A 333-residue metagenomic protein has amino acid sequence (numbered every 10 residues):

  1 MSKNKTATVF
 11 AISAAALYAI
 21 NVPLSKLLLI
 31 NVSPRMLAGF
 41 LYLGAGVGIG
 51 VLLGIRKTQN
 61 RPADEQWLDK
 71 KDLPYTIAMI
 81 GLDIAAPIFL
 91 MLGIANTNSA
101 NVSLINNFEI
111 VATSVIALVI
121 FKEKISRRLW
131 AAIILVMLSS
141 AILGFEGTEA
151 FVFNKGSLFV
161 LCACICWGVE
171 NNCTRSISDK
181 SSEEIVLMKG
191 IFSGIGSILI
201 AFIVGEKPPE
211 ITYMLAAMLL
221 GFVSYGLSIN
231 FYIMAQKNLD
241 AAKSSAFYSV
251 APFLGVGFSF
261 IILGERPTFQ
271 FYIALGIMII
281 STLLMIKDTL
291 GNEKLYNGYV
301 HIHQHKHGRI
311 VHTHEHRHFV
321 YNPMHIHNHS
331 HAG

Functional and structural regions predicted by a protein language model:
M1-L41, E149-S176: Glycine-/small-residue-enriched transmembrane alpha-helix faces in small-molecule transporters and effluxers
T8-A11, D72-T76, I125-M137, G156-S157 (+2 more regions): Cytoplasmic-side transmembrane-helix entry/capping segments in multi-pass membrane proteins
A15, A38-F40, P87, N101-I110 (+2 more regions): Helix-helix packing/entry segments at the starts of transmembrane helices
A16-V22, K57-A100, N106, I142 (+1 more regions): Specific transmembrane alpha-helical segments of multi-pass solute transporters/efflux pumps, especially DMT/EamA
L28, L37, L41, G93 (+8 more regions): Hydrophobic/aromatic residues within transmembrane alpha-helices of multi-pass small-molecule transporters
N31-A85, A112, C166-E170, L187-V204 (+1 more regions): Transmembrane alpha-helices of multi-pass small-molecule transport proteins
S33-A45, L92-E109, F153-I165, I211-Y225: Structural signature of hydrophobic alpha-helical transmembrane segments
I49, I116, I125-F145, C164 (+4 more regions): Hydrophobic transmembrane alpha-helices of multi-pass small-molecule transport proteins
